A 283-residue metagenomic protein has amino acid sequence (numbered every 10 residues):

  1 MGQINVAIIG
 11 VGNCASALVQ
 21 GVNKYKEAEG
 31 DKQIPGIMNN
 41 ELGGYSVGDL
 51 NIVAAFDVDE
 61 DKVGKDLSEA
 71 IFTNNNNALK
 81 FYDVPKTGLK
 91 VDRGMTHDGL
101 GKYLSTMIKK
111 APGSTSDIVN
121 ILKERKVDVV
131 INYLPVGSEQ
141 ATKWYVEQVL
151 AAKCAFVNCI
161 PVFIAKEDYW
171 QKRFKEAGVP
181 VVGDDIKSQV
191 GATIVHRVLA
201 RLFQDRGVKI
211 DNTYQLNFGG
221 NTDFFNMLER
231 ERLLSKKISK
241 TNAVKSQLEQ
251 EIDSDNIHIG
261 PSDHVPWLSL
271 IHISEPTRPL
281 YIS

Functional and structural regions predicted by a protein language model:
M1-Y145, A151, L228-S239, A243: N-terminal glycine-/serine-/threonine-rich beta1-alpha1-beta2 phosphate-ribose binding loop of Rossmann-like
V130-N132, F156-C159, V182-D184, N212-T213: Short catalytic-loop micro-motif centered on adjacent basic/acidic residues
P135-V136, C154, P161-V162, I186-K187: Short, ordered loop/turn segments at secondary-structure junctions
V136-E147, I160-V179: Rossmann-fold NAD(P)-binding glycine/threonine-rich loop
A152-A155, A177-V179: A short helix->loop->beta-strand "cap" motif at the edges of active sites that frequently abuts
G183-D253: Conserved anion/nucleotide-ligand pocket segment
I252-L270, S274: Structured beta-strand/loop patches that form or line metal/cofactor-binding pockets in enzymes
I271-S283: Single conserved hydrophobic/aromatic residue that forms the stacking wall/gate of nucleotide- or nucleobase-binding
